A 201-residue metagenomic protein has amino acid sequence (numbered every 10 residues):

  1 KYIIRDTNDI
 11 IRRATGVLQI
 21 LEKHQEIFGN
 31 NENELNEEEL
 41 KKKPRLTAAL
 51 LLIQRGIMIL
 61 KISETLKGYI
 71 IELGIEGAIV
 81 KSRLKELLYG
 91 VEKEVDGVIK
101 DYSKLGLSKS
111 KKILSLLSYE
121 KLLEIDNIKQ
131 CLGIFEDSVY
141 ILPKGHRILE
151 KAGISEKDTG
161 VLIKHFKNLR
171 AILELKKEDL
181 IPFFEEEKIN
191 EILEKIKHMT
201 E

Functional and structural regions predicted by a protein language model:
R5: Acidic/Gly/His-enriched mid-domain segments of enzyme catalytic cores or analogous surface patches that mediate
N8-I11, T15-H165, R170-F183, E187-E201: Long, highly charged, low-complexity intrinsically disordered interaction regions that mediate electrostatic DNA/RNA
